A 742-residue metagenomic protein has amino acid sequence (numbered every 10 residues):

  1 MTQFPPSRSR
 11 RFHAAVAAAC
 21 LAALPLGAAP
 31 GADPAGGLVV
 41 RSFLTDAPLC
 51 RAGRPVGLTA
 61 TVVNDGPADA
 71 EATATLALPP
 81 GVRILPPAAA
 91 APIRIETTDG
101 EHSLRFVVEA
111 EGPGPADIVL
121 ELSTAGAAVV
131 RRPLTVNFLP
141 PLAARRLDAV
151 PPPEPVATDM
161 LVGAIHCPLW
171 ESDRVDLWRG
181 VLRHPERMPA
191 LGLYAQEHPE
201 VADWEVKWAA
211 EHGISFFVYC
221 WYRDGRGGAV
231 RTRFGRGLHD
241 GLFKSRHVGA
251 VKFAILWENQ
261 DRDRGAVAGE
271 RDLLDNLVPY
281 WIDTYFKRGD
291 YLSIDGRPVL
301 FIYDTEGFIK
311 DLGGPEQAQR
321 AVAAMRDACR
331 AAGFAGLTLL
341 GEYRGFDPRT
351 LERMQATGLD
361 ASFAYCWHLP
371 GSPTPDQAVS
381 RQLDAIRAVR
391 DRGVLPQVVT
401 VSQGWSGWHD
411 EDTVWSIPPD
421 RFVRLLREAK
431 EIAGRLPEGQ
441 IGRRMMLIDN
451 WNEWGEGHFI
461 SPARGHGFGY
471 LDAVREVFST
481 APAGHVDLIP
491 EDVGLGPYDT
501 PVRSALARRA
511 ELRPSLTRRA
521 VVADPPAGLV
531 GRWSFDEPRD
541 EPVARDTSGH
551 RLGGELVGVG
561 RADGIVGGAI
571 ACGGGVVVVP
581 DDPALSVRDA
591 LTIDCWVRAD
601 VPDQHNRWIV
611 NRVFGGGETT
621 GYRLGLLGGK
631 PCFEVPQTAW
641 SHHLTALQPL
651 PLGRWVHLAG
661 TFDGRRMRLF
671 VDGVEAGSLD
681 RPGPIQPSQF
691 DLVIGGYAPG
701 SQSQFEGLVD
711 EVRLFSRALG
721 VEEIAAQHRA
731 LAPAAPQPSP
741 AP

Functional and structural regions predicted by a protein language model:
L24, G31, R513-G575, P583 (+4 more regions): Extracytoplasmic low-complexity segments
A29-M160, L506-R519, S739-P740: Mature N-terminal, pre-catalytic/accessory segment of carbohydrate-active enzymes
V63, E109, F535-D536, A584 (+2 more regions): Solvent-exposed strand-to-loop "edge" motifs in beta-rich extracellular domains
R131-S515: Glycan-processing catalytic domains of CAZymes
I165, A254, R532-S534, A590-R598 (+6 more regions): Residues within well-ordered beta-strands of beta-sheet-rich folds
V530-R539, L591-V601, Q702-L731: Extracellular, beta-strand-rich glycan-interacting domains
H550-R551, E555-G574, I593-D603, Y622-P684 (+1 more regions): Extracellular glycan-interaction surfaces
L679-L708: Flexible glycan-contacting loops in extracellular carbohydrate-active proteins
